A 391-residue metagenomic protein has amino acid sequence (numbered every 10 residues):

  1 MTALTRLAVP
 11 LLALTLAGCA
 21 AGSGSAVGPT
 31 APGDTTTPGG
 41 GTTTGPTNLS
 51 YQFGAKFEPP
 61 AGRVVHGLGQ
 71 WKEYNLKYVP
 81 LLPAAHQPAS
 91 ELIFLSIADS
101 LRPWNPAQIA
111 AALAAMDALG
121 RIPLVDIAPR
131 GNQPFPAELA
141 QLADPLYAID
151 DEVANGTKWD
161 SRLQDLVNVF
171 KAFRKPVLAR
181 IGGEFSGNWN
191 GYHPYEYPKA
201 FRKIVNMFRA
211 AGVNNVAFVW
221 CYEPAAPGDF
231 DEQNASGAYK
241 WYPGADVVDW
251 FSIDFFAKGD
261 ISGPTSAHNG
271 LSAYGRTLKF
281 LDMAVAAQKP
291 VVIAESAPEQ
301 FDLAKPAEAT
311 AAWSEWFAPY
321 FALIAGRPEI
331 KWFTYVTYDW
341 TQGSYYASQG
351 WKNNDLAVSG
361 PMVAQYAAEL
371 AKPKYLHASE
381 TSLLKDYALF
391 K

Functional and structural regions predicted by a protein language model:
T15-G18: C-terminal motif of bacterial Sec signal peptides marking the signal peptidase cleavage site
A20-G24: Bacterial signal peptide processing site
G45-W159, P298-F301, A309, T334-T341 (+1 more regions): N-terminal substrate-binding region of glycoside hydrolase catalytic domains
L49-Y74, V177, V292-K391: Substrate-binding cleft of secreted/luminal carbohydrate-active enzymes
H86-S96, A238-N269, V336: Aromatic- and acid-rich polysaccharide-binding/catalytic face of secreted or lumenal carbohydrate-active enzymes
D99-Y222, L356, Y366, S379-E380 (+1 more regions): Substrate-binding cleft of extracellular glycoside hydrolase catalytic domains
A107, A111-A128, D246, F256-L303: Glycoside hydrolase catalytic-domain groove-lining segments
R209-A235, Q288-D302, W332-Y338: Aromatic-lined carbohydrate-recognition surfaces of secreted/lumenal glycan-active proteins
